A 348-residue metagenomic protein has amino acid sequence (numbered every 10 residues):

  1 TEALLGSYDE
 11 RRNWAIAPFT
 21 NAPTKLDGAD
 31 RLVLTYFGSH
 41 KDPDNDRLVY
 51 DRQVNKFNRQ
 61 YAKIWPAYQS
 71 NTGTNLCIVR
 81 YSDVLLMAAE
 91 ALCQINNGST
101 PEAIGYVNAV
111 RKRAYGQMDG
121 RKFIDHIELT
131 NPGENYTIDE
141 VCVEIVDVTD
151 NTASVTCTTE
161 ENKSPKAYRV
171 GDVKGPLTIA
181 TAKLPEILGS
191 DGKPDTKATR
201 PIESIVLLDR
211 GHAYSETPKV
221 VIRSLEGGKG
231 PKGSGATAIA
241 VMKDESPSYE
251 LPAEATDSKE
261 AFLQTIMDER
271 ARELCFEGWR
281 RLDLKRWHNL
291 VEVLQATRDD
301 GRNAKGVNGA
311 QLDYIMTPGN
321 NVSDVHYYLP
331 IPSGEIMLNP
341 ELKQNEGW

Functional and structural regions predicted by a protein language model:
E2-R80: Flexible, polar/acidic helix-loop-strand segments at domain edges
R12-W14, L76-R113, K259-R286: Extended, hydrophobic/aromatic-rich amphipathic alpha-helical segments that build helical scaffolds
P18-A22, G116, R272, L290: Short loop/turn segments at secondary-structure transitions that flank enzyme active sites
A29, P43-N45, D119-G120, S164-R169 (+3 more regions): Surface-exposed intrinsically disordered loops and tails
V49, I64-Y81, Q94-Y106, K112 (+5 more regions): Structured, solvent-exposed acidic/aromatic patches
N71, N75-L76, K122, E245-W348: Long, intrinsically disordered, low-complexity segments
R121-E245: Conserved, function-critical positions that sit in or immediately flank catalytic and ligand-binding motifs
